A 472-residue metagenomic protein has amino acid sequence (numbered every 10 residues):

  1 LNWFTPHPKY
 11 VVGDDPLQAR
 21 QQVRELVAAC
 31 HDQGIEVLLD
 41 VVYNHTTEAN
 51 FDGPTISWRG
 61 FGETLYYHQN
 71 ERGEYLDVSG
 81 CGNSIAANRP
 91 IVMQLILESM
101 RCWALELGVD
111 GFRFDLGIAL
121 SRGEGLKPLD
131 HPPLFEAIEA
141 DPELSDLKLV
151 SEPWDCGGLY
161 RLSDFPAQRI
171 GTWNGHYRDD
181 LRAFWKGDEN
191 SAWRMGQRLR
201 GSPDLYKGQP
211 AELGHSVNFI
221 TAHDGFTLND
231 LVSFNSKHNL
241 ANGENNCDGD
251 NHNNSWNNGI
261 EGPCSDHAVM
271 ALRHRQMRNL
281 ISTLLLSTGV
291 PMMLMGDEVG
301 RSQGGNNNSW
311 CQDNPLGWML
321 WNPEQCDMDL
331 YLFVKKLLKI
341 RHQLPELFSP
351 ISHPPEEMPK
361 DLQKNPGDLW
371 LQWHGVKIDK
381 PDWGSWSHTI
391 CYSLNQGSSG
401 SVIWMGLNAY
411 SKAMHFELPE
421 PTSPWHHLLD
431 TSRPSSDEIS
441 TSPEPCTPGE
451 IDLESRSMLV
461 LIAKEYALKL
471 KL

Functional and structural regions predicted by a protein language model:
L1-V109, L116-E143, L205: Substrate-binding/active-site clefts of carbohydrate-active enzymes
R24-D32, E36, P90, Q94-L105 (+8 more regions): A broad, structural surface signal
N44-T55, R113, A119-G123, C156-Y160 (+5 more regions): Flexible loop/turn segments at secondary-structure boundaries
L105-G108, Y177, Y392, P445: Pore-domain-biased detector for 6-TM cation channels and related repeats
D110-G111, M292: Residues at the N-termini of beta-strands
S121-E124, L129-M295, G300, N308-Q312 (+4 more regions): Conserved alpha/beta catalytic core and glycan-binding cleft of carbohydrate-active enzymes
C264, V269-R278, T283-M293, D297-L472: Carbohydrate-interacting/catalytic domains
